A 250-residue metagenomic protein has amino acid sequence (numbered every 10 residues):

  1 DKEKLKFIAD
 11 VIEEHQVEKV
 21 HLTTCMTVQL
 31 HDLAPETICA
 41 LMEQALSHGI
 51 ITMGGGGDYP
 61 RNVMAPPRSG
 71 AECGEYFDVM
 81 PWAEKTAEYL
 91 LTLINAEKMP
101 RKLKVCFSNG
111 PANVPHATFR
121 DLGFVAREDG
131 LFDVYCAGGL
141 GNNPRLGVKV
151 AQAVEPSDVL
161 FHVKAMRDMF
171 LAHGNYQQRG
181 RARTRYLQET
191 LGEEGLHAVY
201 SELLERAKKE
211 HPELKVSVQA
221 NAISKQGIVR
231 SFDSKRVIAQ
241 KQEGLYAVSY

Functional and structural regions predicted by a protein language model:
D1-Y250: Peripheral terminal and linker regions in Fe-S/redox and tRNA-modifying enzymes
